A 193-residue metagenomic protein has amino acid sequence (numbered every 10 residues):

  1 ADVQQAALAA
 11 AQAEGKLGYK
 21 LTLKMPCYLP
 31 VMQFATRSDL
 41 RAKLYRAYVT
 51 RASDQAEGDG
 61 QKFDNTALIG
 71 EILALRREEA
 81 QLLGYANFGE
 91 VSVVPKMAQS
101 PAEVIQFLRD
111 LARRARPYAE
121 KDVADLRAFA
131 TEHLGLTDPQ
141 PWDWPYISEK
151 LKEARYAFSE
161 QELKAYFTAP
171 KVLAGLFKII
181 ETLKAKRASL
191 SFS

Functional and structural regions predicted by a protein language model:
A1-L23, G70, Q81-S193: Active-site-proximal, well-structured secondary-structure segments within enzyme catalytic domains
A6, L29, L73: Sparse, context-dependent recognition of short Cys/His-centered cofactor- or disulfide-binding micro-motifs
Q12-A56, W144, Y156, S193: Active-site-adjacent "gating/activation" loops or surface patches in catalytic cores
R51-G89: A conserved hydrophobic secondary-structure block that centers on an alpha-helix together with its immediately flanking
